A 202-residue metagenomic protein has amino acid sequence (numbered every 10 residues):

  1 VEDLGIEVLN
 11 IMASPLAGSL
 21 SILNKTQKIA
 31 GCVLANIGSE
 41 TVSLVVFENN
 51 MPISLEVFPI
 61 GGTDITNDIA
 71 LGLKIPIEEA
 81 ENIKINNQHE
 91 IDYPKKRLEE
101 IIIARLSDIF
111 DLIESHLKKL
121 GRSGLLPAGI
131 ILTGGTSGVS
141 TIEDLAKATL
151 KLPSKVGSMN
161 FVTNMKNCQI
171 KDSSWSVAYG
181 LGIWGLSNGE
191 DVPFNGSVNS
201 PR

Functional and structural regions predicted by a protein language model:
V1, N36, I69, I113 (+2 more regions): Residue-level signature of catalytic and energy-coupling elements of molecular machines, predominantly ATP/GTP-dependent
V1-C32, M51, N87-I103, L120-L126 (+1 more regions): Nucleotide/phosphate-binding catalytic cleft detector across ATP-hydrolyzing and phosphate-transferring enzymes
E2-A13, N49-I91, S173: Glycine-rich phosphate-binding loop plus the immediately following alpha-helix
T26-S54, I69: Gly/Thr-rich phosphate-binding beta-strand-loop-beta motif of the actin/hexokinase/Hsp70
E48, I142, K147-V162, Q169-I170: Catalytic phosphate/nucleotide-handling subdomain of diverse soluble enzymes
F110, E114-G129: Phosphate/pyrophosphate-binding loops at sites that engage ATP/ADP/AMP, CoA/4′-phosphopantetheine, polyphosphate
L125-T149: Glycine-rich phosphate-binding loops at beta-strand->alpha-helix junctions
S158-P201: Glycine-rich phosphate-binding/hydrolytic loop that grips phosphoryl groups
